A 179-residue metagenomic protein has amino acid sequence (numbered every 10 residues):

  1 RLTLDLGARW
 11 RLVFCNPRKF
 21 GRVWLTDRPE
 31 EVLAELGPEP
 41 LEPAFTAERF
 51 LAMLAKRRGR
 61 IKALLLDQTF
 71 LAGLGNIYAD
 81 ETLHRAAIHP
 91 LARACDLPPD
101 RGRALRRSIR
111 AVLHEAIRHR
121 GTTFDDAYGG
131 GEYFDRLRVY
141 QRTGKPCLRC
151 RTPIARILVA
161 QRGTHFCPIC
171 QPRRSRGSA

Functional and structural regions predicted by a protein language model:
R1-A179: Structured catalytic/nucleic-acid-binding cores of DNA maintenance enzymes
